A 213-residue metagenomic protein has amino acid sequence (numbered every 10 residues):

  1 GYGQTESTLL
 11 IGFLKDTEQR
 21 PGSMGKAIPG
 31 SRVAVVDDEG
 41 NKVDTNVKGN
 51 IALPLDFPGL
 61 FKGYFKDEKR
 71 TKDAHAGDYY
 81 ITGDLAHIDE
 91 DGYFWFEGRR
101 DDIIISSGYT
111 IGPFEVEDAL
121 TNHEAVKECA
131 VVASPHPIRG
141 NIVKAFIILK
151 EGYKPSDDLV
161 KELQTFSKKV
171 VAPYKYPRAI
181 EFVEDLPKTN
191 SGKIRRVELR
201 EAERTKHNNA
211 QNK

Functional and structural regions predicted by a protein language model:
G1-R20, R32, E39-K42: Gly/Ser/Thr-rich phosphate-binding loop
G3, G25, D84, G108: Active-site glycine-centered loops adjacent to acidic/histidine catalytic or metal-binding residues that shape
K26-G30, N41-D73, I111: Conserved ATP/PPi-binding loop(s) of AMP-dependent carboxylate-activating enzymes
A34-P54, E90-D91, K154-V160, R195: Conserved beta-loop-beta connector loops within the AMP-binding
V36-D37, T82, I88, K188: Hydrophobic alpha-helical segments, especially N-terminal targeting/anchoring helices
F57, R70, L85-Y174, D185 (+2 more regions): AMP-binding/adenylate-forming catalytic core of the ANL superfamily
E201-K213: Acidic/polar alpha-helix N-cap and adjacent early helical turns within long charge-rich amphipathic helices/linkers
